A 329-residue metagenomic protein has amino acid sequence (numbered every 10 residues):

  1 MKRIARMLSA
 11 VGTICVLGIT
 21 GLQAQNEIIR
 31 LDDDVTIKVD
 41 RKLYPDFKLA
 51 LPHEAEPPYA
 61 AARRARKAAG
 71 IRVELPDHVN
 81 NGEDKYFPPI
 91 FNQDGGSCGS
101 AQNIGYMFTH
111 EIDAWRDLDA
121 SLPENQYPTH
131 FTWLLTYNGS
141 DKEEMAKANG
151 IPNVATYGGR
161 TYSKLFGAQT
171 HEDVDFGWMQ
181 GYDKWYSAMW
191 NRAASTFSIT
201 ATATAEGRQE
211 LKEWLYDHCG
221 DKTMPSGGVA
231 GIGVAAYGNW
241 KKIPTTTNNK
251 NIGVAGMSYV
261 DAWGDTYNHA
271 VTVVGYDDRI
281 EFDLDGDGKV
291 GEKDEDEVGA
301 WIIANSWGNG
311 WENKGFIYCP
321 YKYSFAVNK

Functional and structural regions predicted by a protein language model:
M1-Q25: Bacterial Sec-dependent N-terminal signal peptides
A10-T13, F87, A262, E292: Residues embedded in well-ordered secondary-structure elements
A24-E124, Y137-Y157, V229: Structured alpha-helical subdomains that flank or immediately precede key functional sites
G82-Y86, F91, F131-W133, R192-F197: Flexible glycine/proline-enriched surface loops and loop-helix/loop-strand junctions
I104-F108, W133-G286, V290-A300, A304 (+1 more regions): Predominantly the structural core of cysteine protease catalytic domains
D119-W133, I302-A304: Beta-strand segments within the central parallel beta-sheet cores of soluble alpha/beta enzyme folds
